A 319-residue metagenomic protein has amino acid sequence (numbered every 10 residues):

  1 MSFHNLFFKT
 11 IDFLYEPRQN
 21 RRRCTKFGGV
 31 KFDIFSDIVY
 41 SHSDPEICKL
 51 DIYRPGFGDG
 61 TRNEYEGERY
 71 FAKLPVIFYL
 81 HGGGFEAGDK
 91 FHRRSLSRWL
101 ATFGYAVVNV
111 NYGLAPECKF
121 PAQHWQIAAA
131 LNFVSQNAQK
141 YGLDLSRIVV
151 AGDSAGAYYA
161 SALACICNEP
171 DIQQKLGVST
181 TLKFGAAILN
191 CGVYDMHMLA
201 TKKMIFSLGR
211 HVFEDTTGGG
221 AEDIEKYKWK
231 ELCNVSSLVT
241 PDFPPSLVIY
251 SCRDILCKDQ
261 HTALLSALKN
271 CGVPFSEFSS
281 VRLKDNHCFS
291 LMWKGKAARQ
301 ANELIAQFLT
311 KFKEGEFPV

Functional and structural regions predicted by a protein language model:
M1-V319: Alpha/beta-hydrolase superfamily serine-hydrolase fold, recognizing
